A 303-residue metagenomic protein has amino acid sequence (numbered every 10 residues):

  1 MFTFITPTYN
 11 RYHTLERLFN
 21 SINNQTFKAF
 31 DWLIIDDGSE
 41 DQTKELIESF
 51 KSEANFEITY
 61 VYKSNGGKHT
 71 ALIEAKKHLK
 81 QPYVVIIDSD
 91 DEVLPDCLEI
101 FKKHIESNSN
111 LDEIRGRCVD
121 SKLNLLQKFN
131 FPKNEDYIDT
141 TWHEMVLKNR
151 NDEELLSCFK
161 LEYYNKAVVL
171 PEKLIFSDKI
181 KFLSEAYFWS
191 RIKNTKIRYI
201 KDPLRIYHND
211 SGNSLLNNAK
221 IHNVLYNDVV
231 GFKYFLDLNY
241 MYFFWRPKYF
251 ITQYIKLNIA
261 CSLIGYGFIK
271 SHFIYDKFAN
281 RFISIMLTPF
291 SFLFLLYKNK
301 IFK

Functional and structural regions predicted by a protein language model:
N10-N24: Short, well-formed alpha-helical segments that are part of the catalytic scaffolds of diverse glycosyltransferases
S21, D36-E45, D88: A conserved acidic beta->alpha catalytic loop
F30-G38, T59-S64: Short beta-strand/loop segment that forms part of the nucleotide-sugar
K63-L79: Glycine-rich, basic loop-to-helix element that forms the pyrophosphate-binding segment of sugar-nucleotide handling
V84: Short aromatic/hydrophobic "clamp" motif used to bind/position activated sugar donors
D96-N130: Conserved donor NDP-sugar-binding/catalytic core segment of glycosyltransferases
N130-A219: Conserved nucleotide-sugar donor-binding catalytic segment
P203-D210, N217-W245, F268-Y275: Catalytic core of nucleotide-sugar-dependent glycosyltransferases
